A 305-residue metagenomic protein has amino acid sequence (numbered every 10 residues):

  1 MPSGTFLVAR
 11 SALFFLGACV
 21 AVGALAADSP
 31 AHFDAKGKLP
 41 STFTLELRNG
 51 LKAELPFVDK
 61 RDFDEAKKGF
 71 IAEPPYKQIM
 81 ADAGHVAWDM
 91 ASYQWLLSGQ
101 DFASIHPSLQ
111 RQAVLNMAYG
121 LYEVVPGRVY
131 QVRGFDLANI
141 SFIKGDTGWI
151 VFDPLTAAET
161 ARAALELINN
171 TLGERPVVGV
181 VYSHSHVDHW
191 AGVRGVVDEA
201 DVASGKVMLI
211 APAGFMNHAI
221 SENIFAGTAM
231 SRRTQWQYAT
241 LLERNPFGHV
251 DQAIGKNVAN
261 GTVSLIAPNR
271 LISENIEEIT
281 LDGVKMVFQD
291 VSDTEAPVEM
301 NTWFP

Functional and structural regions predicted by a protein language model:
M1-L13: Bacterial N-terminal signal peptides that target proteins for export
C19-V22, A26: N-terminal signal peptide c-region/cleavage motif recognized by signal peptidases
A27-A113: N-terminal pre-domain segments of enzymes
F70, P74-F102, A118-Y119, F225 (+3 more regions): Low-complexity, highly charged intrinsically disordered N-terminal segments that act as targeting/localization
V114-R175, E299-F304: Conserved beta-strand hairpin/beta-sheet module of binuclear metal-dependent hydrolase folds, prominently
E123-V124, G173, I210, M216-D293 (+1 more regions): Metallo-beta-lactamase
D136-N139, T156-E159, S185-H189, F215-H218 (+1 more regions): Solvent-exposed loop/turn segments at secondary-structure junctions within structured extracellular/periplasmic domains
T147-G148, A158-L209: Active-site metal-binding motif and surrounding structural segment of the metallo-beta-lactamase
